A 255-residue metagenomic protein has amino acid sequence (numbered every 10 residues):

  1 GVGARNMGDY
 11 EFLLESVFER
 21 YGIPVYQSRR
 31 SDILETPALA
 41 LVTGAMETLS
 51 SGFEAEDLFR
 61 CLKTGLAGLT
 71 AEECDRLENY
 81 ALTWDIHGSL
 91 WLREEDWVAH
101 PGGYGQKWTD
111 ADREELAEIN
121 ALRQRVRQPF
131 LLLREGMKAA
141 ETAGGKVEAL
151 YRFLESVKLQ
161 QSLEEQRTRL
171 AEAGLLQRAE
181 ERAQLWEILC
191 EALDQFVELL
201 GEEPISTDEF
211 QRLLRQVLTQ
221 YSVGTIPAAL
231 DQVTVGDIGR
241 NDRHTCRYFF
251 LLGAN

Functional and structural regions predicted by a protein language model:
G1-N255: Polyanion-engaging groove/track-forming segments
